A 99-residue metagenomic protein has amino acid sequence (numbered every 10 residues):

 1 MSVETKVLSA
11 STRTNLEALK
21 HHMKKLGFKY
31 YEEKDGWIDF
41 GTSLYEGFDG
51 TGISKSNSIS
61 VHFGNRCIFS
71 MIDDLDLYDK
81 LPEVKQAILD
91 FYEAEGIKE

Functional and structural regions predicted by a protein language model:
M1-Y31: Short, extreme N-terminal segment that most often corresponds to the first beta-strand
T5, T14, Y45, S54-S56 (+3 more regions): Generic cytosolic/nucleocytoplasmic N-terminal low-complexity/intrinsically disordered segments
A10, F28, V61, L77-D79 (+1 more regions): Generic detector of low-complexity/intrinsically disordered segments and short hydrophobic N-terminal stretches
L19, C67-E99: Ampiphathic alpha-helical segments that act as solvent-exposed interaction surfaces
L26-D73: Short, intrinsically disordered low-complexity segments
